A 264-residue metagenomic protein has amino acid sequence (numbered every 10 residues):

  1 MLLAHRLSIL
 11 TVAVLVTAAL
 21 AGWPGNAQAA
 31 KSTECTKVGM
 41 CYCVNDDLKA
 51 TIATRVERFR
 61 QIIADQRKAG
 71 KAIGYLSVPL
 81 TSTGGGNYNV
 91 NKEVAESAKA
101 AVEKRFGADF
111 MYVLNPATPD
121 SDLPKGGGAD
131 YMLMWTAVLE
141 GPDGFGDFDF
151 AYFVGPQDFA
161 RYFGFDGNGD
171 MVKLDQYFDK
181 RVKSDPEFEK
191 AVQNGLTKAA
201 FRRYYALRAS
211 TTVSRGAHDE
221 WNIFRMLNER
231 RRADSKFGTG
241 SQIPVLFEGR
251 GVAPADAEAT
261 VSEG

Functional and structural regions predicted by a protein language model:
M1-V12: Bacterial N-terminal signal peptides that target proteins for export
T11-G22: Bacterial N-terminal signal peptides
A21-A29: Boundary at the C-terminal end of the N-terminal hydrophobic targeting segment
A30-G264: Conserved catalytic or regulatory cores that recognize and/or transform ribose-phosphate-containing ligands
